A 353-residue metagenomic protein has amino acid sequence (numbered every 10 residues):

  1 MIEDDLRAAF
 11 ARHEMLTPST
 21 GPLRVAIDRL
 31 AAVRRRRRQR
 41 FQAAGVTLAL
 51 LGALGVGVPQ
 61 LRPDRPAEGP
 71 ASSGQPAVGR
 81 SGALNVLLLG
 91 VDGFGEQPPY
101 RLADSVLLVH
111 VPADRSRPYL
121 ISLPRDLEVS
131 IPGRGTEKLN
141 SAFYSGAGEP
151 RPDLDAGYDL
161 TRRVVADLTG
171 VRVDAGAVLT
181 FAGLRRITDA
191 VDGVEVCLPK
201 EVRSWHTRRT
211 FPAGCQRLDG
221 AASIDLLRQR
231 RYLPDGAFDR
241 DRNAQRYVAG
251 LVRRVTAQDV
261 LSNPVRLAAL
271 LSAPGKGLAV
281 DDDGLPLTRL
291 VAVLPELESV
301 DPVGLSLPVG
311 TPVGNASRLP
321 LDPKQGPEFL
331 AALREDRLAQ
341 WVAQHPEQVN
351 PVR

Functional and structural regions predicted by a protein language model:
M1-P66: N-terminal export/targeting signals for secretion/compartment entry
P63-R353: Non-catalytic, solvent-exposed segments at the cell envelope interface
